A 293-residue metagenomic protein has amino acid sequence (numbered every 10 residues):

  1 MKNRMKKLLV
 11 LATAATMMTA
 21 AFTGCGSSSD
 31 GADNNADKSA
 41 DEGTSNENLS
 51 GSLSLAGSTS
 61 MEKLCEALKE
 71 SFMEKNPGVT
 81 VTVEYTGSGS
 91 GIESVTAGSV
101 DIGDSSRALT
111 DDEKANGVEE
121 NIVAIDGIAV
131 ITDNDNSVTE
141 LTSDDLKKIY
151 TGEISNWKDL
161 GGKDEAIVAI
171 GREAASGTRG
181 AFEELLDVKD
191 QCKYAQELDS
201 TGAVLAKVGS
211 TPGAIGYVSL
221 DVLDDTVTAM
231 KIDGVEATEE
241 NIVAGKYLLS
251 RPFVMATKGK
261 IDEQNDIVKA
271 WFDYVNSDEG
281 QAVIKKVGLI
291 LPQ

Functional and structural regions predicted by a protein language model:
M1-T23: Sec-dependent bacterial lipoprotein signal peptides
L8, A21, G26-G89, E93-A97 (+1 more regions): Exported/periplasmic ABC-transporter solute-binding proteins
